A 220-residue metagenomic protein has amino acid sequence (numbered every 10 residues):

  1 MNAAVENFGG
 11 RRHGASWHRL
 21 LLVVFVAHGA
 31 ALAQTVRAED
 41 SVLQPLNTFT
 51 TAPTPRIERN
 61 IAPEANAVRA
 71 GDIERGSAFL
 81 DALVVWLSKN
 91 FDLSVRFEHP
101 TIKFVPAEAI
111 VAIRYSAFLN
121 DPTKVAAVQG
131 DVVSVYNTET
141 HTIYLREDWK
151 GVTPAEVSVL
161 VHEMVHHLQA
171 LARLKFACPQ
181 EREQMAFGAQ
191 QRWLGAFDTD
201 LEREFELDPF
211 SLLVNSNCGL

Functional and structural regions predicted by a protein language model:
M1-S16: N-terminal secretory signal peptides that target proteins for export/translocation
R19-A31: Bacterial N-terminal signal peptides
A33-V125: A metal-dependent hydrolase signature that marks the N-terminal structural subdomain at the beginning of catalytic folds
N66-E74, R146-K150, A172-A177: Second-shell loop/turn segments in exported
E74-A78, G151-A155, V159, F176-E181: Soluble non-cytosolic domains of exported or imported proteins
F118-P154: Active-site scaffold of zinc-dependent metalloenzymes
S158-L171: Active-site recognition of the HExxH zinc-binding catalytic motif
P179-S211: Post-HExxH zinc-binding segment in Zn-dependent metallohydrolases
